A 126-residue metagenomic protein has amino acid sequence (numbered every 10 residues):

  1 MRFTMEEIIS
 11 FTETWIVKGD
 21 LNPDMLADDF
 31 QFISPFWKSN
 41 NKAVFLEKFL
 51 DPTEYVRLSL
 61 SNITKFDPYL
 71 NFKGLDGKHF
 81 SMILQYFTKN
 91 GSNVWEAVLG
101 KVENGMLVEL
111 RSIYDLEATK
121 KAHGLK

Functional and structural regions predicted by a protein language model:
M1-K126: C-terminal and inter-domain tail/linker signature
